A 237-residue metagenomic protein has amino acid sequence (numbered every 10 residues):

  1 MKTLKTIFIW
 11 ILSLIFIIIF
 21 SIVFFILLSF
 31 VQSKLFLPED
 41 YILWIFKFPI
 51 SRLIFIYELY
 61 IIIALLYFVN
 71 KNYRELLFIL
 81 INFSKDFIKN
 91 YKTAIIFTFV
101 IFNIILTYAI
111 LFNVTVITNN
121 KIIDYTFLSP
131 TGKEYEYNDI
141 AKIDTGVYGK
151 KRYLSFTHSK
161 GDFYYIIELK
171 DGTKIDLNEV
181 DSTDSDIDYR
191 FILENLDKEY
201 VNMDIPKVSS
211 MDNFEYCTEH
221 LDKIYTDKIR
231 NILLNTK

Functional and structural regions predicted by a protein language model:
M1-K2, V69-S84: Cytoplasmic membrane-interface regions of multi-pass membrane proteins
K2-I17: Alpha-helical transmembrane segments and their helix-start/interface "positive-inside/aromatic belt" motifs in integral
T6-I9, F48-I54, K89-K92: Membrane-water interface of alpha-helical transmembrane segments
S13-L76: Membrane-embedded alpha-helical segments of integral membrane proteins
F16-F20, D181-K237: Terminal and domain-flanking low-complexity segments
S84-F112, V116: Internal/C-terminal transmembrane anchor helices
K85-D86, Y125-D188, M211-T218, L233: Non-transmembrane, membrane-adjacent beta-strand/coil modules in membrane-associated proteins and peripheral
L111-G132: Alpha-helical transmembrane signal-anchor/signal-peptide segments
